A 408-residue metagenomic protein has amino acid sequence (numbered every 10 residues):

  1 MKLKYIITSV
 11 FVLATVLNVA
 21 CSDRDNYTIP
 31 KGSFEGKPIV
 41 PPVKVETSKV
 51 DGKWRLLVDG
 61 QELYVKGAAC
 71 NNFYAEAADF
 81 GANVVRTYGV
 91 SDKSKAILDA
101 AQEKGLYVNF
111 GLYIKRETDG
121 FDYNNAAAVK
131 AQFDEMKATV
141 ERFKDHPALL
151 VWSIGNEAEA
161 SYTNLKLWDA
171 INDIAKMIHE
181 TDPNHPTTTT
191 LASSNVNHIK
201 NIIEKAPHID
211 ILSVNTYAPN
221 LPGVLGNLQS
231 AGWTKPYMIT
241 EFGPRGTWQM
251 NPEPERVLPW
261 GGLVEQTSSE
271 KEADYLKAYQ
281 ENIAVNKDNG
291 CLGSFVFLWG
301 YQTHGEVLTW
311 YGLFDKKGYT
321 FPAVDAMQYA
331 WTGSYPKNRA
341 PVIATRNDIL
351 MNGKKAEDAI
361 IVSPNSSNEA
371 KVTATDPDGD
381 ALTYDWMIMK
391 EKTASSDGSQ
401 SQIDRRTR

Functional and structural regions predicted by a protein language model:
M1-Y5: Positively charged n-region of N-terminal signal peptides that target proteins for export
T8-N18: Bacterial N-terminal signal peptides
L17-V40: Bacterial Sec-dependent N-terminal signal peptides
D23, Q132-A138, A278-E281: Short, well-ordered amphipathic alpha-helical segments that serve as non-catalytic structural scaffolds within diverse
P38-K53: Short acidic, Pro/Gly- and aromatic-enriched capping/linker segments at domain boundaries
S48-D51, L57-I209, N215, P222 (+3 more regions): Active-site mouth of glycoside hydrolases
V50-D51, V58, E62, Q229-S401: Substrate-binding clefts and catalytic carboxylate motifs of secreted carbohydrate-active enzymes
W168-Y279: Noncatalytic carbohydrate-binding groove/subsite architecture in carbohydrate-active enzymes
